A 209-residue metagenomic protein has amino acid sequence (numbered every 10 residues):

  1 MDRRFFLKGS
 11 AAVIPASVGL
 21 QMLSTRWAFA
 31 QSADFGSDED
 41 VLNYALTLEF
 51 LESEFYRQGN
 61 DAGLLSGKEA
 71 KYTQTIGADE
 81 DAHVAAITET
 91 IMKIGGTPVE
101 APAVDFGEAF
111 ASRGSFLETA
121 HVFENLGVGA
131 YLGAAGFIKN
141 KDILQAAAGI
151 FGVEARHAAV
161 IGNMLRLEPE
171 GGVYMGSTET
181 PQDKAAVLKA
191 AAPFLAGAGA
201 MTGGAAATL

Functional and structural regions predicted by a protein language model:
M1-R4: Twin-arginine (Tat) signal peptide motif
K8-L209: All-alpha RGS (Regulator of G-protein Signaling) helical domain and cognate RGS-like helical scaffolds
